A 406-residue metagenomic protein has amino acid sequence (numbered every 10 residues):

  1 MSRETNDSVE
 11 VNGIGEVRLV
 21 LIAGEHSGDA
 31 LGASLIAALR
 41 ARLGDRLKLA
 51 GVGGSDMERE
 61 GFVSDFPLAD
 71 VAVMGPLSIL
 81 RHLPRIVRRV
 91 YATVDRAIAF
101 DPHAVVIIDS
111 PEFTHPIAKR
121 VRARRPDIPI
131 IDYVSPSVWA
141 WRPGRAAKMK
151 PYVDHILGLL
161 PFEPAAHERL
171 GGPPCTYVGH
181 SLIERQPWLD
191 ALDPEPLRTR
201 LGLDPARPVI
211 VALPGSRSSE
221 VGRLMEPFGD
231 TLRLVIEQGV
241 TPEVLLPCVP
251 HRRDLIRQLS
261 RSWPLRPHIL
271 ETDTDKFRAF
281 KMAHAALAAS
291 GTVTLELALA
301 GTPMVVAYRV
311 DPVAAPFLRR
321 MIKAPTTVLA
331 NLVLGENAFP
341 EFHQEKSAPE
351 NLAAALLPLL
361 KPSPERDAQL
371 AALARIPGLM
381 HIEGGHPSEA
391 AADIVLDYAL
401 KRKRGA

Functional and structural regions predicted by a protein language model:
M1-A406: Nucleotide-activated sugar donor-binding and catalytic core shared by glycosyltransferases and related lipid-linked
